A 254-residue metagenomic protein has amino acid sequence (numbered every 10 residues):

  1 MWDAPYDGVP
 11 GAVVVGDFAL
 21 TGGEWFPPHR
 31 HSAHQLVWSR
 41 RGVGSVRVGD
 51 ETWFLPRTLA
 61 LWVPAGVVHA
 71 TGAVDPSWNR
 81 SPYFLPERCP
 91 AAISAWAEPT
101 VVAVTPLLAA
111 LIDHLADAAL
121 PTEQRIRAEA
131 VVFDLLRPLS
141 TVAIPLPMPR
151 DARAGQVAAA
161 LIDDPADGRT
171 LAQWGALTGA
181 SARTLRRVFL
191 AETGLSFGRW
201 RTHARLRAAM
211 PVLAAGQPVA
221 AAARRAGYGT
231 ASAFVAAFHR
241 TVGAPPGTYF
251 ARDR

Functional and structural regions predicted by a protein language model:
M1-V43, R47, W53: Generic protein-terminus/edge-of-domain signal
D50-A65: Short acidic-glycine-tyrosine-enriched beta hairpin
T58, L185, F189, A233-F234 (+1 more regions): Short hydrophobic/aromatic patch on the recognition helix
G66-C89, E98-P99: Ligand-binding loop in jelly-roll beta-barrel domains
C89-D163: Amphipathic alpha-helical segments enriched in hydrophobic/aromatic residues interleaved with Lys/Arg
E129, T141-T178, L195, R199-P218: A short, Lys/Arg-enriched amphipathic alpha-helix from helix-turn-helix/homeodomain DNA-binding modules
A176, R187, R224-R225, R240: Alpha-helical residues within the helix-turn-helix
A191-V235, A251-R254: Terminal helix-turn-helix DNA-binding modules in bacterial transcription factors
